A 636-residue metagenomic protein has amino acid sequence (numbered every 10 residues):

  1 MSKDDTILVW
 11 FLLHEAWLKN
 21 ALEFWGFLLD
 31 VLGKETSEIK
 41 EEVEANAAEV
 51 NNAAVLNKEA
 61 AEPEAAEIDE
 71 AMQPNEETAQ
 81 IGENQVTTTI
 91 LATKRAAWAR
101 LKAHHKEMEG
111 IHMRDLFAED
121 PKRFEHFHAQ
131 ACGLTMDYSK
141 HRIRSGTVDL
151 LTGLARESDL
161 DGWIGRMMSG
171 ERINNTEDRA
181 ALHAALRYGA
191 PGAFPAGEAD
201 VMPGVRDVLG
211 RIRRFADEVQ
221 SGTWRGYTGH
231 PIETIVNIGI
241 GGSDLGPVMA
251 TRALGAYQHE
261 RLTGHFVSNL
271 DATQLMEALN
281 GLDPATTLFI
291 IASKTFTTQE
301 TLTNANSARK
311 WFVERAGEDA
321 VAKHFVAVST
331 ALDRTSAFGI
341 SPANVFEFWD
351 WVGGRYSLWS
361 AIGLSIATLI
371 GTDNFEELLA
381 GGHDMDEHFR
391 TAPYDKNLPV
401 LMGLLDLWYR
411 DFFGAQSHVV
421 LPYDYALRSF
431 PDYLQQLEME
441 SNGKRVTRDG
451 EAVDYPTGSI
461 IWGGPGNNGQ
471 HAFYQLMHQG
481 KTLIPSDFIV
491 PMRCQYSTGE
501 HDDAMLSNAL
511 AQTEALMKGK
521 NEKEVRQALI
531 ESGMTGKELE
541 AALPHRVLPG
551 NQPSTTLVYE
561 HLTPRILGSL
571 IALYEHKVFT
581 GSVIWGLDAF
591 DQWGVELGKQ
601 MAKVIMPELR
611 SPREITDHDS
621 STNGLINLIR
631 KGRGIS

Functional and structural regions predicted by a protein language model:
M1-E83: Amphipathic, low-complexity, repeat-rich surface-exposed segments
I90-A97, H104, E109-F117, P121-T228 (+6 more regions): Extended, charge-enriched "interface" segments that sit outside catalytic cores
L91, D137, H141, E198 (+16 more regions): Hydrophobic alpha-helical scaffolding
E125-H126, L245-V248, L275-M276, Q299-T301 (+6 more regions): Short helix/loop capping segments that flank catalytic or ligand/cofactor-binding pockets
R214-G222, T228-A392, V604: Glycine-rich phosphate-binding loops that contact phosphosugars or nucleotide phosphates
W311-T498, G519, L548-G550, K599-M606 (+1 more regions): Active-site phosphate/pyrophosphate-binding segments
H478, V490-G568, A572, V578: Substrate-recognition/cap regions that form aromatic- and gly/pro-loop-enriched pockets for small-molecule ligands
P549-Q552, T556-W585, F590, L597 (+3 more regions): C-terminal accessory domains/tails appended to large, multi-domain proteins
